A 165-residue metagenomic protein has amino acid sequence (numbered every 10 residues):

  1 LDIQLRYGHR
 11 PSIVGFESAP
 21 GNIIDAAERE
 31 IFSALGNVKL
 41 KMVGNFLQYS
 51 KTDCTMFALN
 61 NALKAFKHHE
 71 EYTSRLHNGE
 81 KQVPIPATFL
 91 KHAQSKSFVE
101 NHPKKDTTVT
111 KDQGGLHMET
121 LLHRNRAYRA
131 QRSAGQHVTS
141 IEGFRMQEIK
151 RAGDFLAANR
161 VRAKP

Functional and structural regions predicted by a protein language model:
L1-Y72: Cysteine protease-like catalytic core of ubiquitin/ubiquitin-like
E70-P165: Contiguous terminal or domain-adjacent regions that often encompass a lipid-handling module or interaction segment
